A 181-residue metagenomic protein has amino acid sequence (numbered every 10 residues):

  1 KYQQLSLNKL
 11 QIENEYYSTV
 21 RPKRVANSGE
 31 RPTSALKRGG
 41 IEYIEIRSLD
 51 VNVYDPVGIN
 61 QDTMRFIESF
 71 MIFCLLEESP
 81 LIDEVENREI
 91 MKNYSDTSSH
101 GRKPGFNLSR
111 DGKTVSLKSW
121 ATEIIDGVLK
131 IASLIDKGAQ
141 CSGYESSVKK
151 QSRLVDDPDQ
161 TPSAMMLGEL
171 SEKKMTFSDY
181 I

Functional and structural regions predicted by a protein language model:
K1-I181: C-terminal accessory/tail domains of diverse enzymes
